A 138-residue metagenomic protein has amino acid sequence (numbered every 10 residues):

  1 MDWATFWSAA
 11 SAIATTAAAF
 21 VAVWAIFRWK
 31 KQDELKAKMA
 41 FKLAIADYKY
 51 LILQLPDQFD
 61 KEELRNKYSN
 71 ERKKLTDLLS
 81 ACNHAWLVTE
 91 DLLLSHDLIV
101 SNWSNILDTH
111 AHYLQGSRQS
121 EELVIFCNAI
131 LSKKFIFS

Functional and structural regions predicted by a protein language model:
M1-W29: Membrane-embedded hydrophobic alpha-helical segments
K31-S138: Amphipathic alpha-helical "stem/stalk" segments
